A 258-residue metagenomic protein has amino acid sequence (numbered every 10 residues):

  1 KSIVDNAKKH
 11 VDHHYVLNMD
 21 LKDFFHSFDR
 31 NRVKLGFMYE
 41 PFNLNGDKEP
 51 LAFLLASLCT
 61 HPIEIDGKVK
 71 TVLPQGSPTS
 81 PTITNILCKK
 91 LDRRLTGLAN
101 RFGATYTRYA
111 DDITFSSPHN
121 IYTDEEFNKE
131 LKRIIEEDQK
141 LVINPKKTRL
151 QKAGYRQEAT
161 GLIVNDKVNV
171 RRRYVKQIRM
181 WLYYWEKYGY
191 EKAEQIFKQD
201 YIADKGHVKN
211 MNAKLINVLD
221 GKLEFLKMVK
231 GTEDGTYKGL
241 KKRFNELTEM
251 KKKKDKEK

Functional and structural regions predicted by a protein language model:
K1-D29, V33-N45, E49-P50, S57-S77 (+3 more regions): Right-hand nucleic-acid polymerase module
N18-K22, G76, S80, A99-H119: Catalytic palm active-site di-aspartate
